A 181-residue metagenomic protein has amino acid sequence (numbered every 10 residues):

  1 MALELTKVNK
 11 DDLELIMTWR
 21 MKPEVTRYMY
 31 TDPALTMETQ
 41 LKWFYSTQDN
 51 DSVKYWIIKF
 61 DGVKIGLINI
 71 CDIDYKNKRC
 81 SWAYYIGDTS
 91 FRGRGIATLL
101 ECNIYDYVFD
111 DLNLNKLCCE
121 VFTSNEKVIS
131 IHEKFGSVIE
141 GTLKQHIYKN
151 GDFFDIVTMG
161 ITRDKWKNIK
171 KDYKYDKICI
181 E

Functional and structural regions predicted by a protein language model:
A2-L15, D61-E181: Acyl-donor (CoA/ACP) binding surface of acyl/acetyltransferases
I16-M17, V25, Q40, W82: Hydrophobic pocket/interface hotspot
R20: Residues forming the ATP-binding cleft of Hanks-type serine/threonine protein kinase domains
P23-E24, D51, L112, G136: Structural motif
E24-K42: Conserved GNAT-fold acetyl-CoA-binding loop/helix
R27-M29, W56, I169: Short, hydrophobic secondary-structure boundary micro-motifs
L35-E38, T47-D49, I86-G87, Y175-D176: Juxtamembrane/interface motifs at transmembrane-helix termini
Y45-I57, G66: A short helix-loop-beta-strand connector motif used in the catalytic cores of GNAT acetyltransferases and, in some
